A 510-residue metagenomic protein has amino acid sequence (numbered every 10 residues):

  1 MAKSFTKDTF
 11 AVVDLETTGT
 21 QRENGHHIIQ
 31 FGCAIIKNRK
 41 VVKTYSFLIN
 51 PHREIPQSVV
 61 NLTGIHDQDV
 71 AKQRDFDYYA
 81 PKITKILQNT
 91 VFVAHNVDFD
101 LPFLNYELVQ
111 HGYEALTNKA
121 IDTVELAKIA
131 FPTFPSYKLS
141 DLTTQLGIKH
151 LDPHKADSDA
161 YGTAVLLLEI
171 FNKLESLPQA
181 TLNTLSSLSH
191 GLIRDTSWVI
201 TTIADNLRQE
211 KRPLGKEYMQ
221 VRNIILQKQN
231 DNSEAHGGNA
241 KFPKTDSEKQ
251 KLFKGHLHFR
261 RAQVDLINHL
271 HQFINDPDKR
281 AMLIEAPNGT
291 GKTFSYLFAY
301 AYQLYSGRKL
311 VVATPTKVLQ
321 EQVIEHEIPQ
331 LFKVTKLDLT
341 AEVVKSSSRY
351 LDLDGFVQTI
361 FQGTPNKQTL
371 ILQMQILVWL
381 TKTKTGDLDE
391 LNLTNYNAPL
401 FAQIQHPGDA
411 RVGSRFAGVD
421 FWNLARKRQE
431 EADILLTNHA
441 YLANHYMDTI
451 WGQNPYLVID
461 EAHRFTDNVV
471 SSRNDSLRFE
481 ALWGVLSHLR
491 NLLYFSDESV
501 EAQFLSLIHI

Functional and structural regions predicted by a protein language model:
M1-F5, E169-T245: Acidic two-metal-ion nuclease catalytic site recognized across multiple nuclease folds, prominently DnaQ/RNase D-T
A2-K119, P132-H154: Conserved non-catalytic scaffold segment of RNase H-like nuclease domains
G237-L283: Conserved pre-motif I regulatory segment
D276-F298: Walker A/P-loop
T293-S306, H326-Q330: Walker A/P-loop NTP-binding motif
K317-A432: A substrate-engagement module of RecA-like helicase motors
N454-F479: SF2 helicase catalytic motif II
I508-I510: Conserved small/polar residues in nucleotide/adenosyl-binding loops
